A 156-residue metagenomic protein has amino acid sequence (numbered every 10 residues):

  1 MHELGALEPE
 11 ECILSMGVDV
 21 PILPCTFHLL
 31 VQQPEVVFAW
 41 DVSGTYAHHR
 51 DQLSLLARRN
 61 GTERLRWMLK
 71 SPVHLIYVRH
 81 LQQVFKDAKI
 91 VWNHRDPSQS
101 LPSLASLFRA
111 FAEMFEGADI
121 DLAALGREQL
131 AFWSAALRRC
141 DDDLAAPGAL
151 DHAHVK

Functional and structural regions predicted by a protein language model:
M1-W67: PAPS-dependent sulfation machinery
A39-L65, S71-K156: PAPS-dependent sulfotransferase catalytic domain
